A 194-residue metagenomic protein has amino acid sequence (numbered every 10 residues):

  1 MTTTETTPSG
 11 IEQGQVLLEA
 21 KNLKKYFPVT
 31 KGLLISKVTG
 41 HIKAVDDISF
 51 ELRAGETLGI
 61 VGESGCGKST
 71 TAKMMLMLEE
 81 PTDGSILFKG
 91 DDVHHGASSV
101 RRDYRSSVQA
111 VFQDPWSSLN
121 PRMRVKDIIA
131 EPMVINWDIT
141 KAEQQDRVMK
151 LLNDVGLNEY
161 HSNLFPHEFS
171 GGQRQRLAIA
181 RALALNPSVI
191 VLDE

Functional and structural regions predicted by a protein language model:
L34-T39, V93-Q109, D127, I135 (+1 more regions): ABC ATPase NBD coupling module
L76: Helix-to-loop junction immediately C-terminal to a conserved catalytic motif
G84-D92: Conserved ABC transporter NBD signature motif
A142-Y160: Conserved ABC ATPase "signature" region
F165-F169, Q173: Conserved ABC ATPase signature
I179: Hydrophobic anchor residue at the start of the ABC signature
N186: Conserved catalytic motifs of ABC-family nucleotide-binding domains
